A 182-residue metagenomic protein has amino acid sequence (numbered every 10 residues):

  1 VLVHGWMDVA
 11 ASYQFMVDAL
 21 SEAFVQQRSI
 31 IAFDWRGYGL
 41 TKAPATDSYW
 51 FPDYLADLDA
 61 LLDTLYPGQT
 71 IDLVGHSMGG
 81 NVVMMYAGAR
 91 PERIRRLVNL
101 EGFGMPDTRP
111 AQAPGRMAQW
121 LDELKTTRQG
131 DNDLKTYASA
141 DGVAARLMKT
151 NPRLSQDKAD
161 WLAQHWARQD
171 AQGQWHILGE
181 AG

Functional and structural regions predicted by a protein language model:
V1-G5, H76: The conserved beta1-alpha1 loop
G5-D18: The serine-hydrolase catalytic nucleophile loop
M7, W35-G39, G104: Alpha/beta-hydrolase active-site loop signature
S21-F24, S29-M78, G88, P110-A111 (+1 more regions): Active-site loop/oxyanion-hole signature of alpha/beta-hydrolase fold enzymes
V82-Y86: Hydrolases whose catalytic domains are alpha/beta-hydrolase-1, hotdog thioesterase, or metallo-beta-lactamase-like
G88, R95-S139: Flexible "cap/lid" loop of the alpha/beta hydrolase fold
D131-G182: Conserved alpha/beta-hydrolase catalytic His-Asp/Glu region
